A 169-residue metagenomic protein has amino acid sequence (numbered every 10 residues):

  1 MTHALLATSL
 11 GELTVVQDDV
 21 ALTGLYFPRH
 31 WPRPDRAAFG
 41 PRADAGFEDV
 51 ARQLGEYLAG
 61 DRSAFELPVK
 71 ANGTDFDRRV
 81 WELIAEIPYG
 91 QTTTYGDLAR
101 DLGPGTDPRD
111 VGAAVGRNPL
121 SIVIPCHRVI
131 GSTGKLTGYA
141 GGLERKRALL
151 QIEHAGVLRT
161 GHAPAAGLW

Functional and structural regions predicted by a protein language model:
M1-T106, H154-W169: Basic nucleic-acid-binding alpha-helical/helix-turn surface characteristic of O6-alkylguanine DNA
P108-V111: Helix-turn-helix DNA-binding helix
A114: Residues in the recognition helix of alpha-helical DNA-binding motifs
N118-P119: Terminal helix-turn-helix DNA-binding modules in bacterial transcription factors
V123: Major-groove DNA-recognition helix of helix-turn-helix-type DNA-binding domains
C126: Short cysteine clusters
S132-W169: …primarily DNA-binding HTH/wHTH and HhH modules…
